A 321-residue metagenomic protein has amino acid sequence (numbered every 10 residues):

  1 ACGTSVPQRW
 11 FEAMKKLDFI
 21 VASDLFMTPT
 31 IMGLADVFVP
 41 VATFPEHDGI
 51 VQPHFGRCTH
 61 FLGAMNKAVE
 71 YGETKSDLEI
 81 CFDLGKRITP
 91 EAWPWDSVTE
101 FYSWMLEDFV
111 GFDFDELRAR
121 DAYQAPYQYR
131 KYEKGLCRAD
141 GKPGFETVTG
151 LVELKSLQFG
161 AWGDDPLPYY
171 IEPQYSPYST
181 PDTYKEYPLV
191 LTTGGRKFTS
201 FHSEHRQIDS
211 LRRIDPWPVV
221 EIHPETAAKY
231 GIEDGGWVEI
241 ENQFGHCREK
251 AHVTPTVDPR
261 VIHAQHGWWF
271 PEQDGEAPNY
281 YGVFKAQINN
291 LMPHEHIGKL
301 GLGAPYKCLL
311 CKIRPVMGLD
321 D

Functional and structural regions predicted by a protein language model:
A1-C2, F26-T28, T43-E46, K67-V69 (+10 more regions): Short, glycine-/Ser/Thr-/acidic-enriched flexible segments
A1-V37: Glycine-rich phosphate-binding loop of nucleotide-binding enzymes
S5-P7, I31-A35, G49-P53, S203 (+2 more regions): Short acidic, glycine/serine/threonine-rich loops at helix termini
Q8-K15, V37-F38, P181, R206-S210 (+2 more regions): Short, solvent-exposed amphipathic alpha-helical segments in soluble enzyme and RNA/protein-processing domains
A22-D24, V41, I222: Short His-Asn-centered micro-motif
F26-A64: Flexible glycine/proline-rich, aromatic-decorated loop/lid segments
A68-Y71, K75-A122, I208-E221, E225-D321: Long, contiguous, secondary-structure-rich segments that constitute the structural scaffold of globular domains
Y102-I208: Long, low-complexity segments enriched in small/aliphatic residues
